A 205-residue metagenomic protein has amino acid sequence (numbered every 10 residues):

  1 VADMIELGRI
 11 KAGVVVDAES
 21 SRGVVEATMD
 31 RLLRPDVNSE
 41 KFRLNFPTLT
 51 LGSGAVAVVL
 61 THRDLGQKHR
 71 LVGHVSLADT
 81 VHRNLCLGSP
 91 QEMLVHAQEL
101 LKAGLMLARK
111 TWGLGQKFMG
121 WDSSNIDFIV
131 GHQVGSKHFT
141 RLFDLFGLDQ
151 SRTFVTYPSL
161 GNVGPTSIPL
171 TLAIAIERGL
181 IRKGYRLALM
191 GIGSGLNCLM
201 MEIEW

Functional and structural regions predicted by a protein language model:
V1-R9, L105, R109-W112, D127-W205: Claisen-condensing/thiolase-fold acyl-transfer catalytic domains that form or cleave C-C bonds in fatty acid
D3-A12, T61-K68, D122: Secondary-structure boundary elements
E6-M29, D79-R83, S136: Acyl-CoA/ACP chain-elongation machinery
A12-V14, V56-V58, H69, F128 (+1 more regions): Structural motif
G13-E19, L60, L189-I192: Short beta-strand segments
G23-V37, R83-N84, H138-Q150: Acidic-glycine-rich active-site phosphate/pyrophosphate-binding loop
R34-M106, K110-G113, I192, E204-W205: Condensing-enzyme catalytic core mediating Claisen C-C bond formation in acyl metabolism
M119-W121, G179-L180: Glycine-rich helix-loop-beta junction characteristic of Rossmann-like nucleotide cofactor-binding loops
